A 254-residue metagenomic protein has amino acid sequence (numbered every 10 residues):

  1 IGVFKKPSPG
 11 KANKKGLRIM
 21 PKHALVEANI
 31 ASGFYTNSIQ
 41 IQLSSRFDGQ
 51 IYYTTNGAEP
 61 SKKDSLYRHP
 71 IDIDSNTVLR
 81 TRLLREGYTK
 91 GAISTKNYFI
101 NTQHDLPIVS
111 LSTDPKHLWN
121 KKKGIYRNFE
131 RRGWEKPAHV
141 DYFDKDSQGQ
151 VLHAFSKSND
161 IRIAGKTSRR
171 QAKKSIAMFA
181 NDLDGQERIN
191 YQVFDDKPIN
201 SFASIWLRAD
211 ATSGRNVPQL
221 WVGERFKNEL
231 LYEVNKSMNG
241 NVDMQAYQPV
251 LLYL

Functional and structural regions predicted by a protein language model:
I1-D160, D182: Short, compositionally stereotyped local motifs that mark structural "simplifiers"
L111, H117-G124, F129-L254: Conserved ATP-binding subdomain of kinase catalytic cores across diverse folds
